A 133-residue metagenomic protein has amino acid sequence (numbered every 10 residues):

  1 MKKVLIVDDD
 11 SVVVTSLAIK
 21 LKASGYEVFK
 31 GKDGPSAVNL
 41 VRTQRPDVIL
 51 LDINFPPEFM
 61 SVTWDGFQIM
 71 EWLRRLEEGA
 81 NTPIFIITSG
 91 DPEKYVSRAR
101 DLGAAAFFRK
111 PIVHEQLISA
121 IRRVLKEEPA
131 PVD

Functional and structural regions predicted by a protein language model:
T15-K22: Charged docking surfaces used in two-component/phosphorelay signaling
G25-K32, L40: Short hydrophobic/Thr-rich beta-strand motif most characteristic of the beta2 strand and flanking loop of CheY-like
S36, I112-I121: C-terminal output helix
N39, F59-A80: Short amphipathic alpha-helix used as the core "switch/output" element in two-component signaling
R45-D47, E77-P83: His-Asp phosphorelay/catalytic-motif detector in bacterial-type signaling
D52-F59: Active-site residues of response regulator receiver
S61, Q68, D91-A106, S119: Alpha4 helix (beta4-alpha4-beta5 surface) of REC/receiver domains from two-component response regulators
